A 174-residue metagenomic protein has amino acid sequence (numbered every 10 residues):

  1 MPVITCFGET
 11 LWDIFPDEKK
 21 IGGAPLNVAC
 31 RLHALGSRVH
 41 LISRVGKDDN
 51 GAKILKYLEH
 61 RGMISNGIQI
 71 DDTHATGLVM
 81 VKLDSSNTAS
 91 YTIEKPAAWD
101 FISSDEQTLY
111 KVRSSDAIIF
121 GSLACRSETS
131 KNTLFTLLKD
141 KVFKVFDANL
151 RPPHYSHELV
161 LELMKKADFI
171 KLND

Functional and structural regions predicted by a protein language model:
P2-T5, Y57-H60, S65, S85-D174: Ribokinase/PfkB-type carbohydrate-kinase core domain
I4, P16-V79, L83-T88, K95-W99 (+1 more regions): Substrate-binding N-lobe of the ribokinase-like
E9: Extended, alpha-helix-rich binding/interface surfaces that flank or overlap catalytic cores and mediate recognition
W12, K47, L150-P152: Short, glycine/acidic-enriched loop or turn micro-motifs at the edges of active sites
W12-F15, R38-H40, F120, V145: A short, structure-level motif marking secondary-structure boundaries and short turns
I14-D17, S127-T129: A generic structural signal for short coil/turn motifs at secondary-structure boundaries
